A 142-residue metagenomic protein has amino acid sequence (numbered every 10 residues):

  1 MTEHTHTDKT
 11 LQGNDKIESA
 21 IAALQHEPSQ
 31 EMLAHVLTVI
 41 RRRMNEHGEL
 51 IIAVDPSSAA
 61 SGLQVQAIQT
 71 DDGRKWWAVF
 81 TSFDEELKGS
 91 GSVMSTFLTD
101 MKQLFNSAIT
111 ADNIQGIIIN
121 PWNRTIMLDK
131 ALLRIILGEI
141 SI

Functional and structural regions predicted by a protein language model:
M1-I142: An interfacial alpha-helical scaffold signature
